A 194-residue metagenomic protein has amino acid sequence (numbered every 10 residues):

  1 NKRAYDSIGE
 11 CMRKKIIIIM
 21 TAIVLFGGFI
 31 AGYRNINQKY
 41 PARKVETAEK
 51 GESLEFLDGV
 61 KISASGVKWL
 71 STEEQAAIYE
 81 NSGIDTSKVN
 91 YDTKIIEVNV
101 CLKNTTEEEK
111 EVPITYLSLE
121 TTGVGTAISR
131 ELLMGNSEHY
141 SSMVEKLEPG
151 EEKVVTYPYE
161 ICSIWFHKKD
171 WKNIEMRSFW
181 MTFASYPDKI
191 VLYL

Functional and structural regions predicted by a protein language model:
N1-C11: Short, Lys/Arg-enriched N-terminal segments with co-localized hydrophobic residues within the first ~10-30 amino acids
G9, R13-E97, C101-L194: Conserved functional micro-motifs across diverse proteins
